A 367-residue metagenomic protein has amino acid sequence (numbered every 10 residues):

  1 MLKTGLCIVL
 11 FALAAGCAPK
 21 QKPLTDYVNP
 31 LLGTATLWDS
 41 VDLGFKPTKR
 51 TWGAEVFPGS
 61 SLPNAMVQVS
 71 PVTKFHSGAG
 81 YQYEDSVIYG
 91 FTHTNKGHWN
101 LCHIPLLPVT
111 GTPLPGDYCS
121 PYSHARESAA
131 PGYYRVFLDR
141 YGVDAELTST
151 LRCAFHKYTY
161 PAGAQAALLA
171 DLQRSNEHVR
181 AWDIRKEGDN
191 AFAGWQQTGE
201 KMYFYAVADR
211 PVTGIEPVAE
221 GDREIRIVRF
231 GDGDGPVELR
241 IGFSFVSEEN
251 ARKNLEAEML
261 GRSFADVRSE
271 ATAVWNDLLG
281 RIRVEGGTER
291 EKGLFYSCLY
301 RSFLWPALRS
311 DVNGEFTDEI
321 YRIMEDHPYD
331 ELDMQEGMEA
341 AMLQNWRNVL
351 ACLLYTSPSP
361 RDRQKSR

Functional and structural regions predicted by a protein language model:
L2-I8: Sec-dependent signal peptide recognition, specifically the positively charged N-region followed immediately by
L10-C17: Hydrophobic h-region of N-terminal signal peptides that target proteins for export in Gram-negative bacteria
K20-S357, R361-R363, R367: Accessory carbohydrate-recognition regions in carbohydrate-active enzymes
